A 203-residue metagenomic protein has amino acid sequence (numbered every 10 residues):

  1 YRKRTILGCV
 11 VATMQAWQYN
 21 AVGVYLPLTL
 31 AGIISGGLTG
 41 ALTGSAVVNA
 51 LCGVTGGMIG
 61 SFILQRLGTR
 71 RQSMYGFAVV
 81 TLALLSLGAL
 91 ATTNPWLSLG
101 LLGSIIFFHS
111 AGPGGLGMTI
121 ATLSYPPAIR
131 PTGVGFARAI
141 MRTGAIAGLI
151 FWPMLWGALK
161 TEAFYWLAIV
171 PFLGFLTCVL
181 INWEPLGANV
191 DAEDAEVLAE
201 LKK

Functional and structural regions predicted by a protein language model:
Y1-G57: Extracytoplasmic gate region of multi-pass secondary transporters
L30-A31, I63-L64, W152-K160: Interfacial helix-cap and linker-helix signal at transmembrane-aqueous boundaries of multi-pass secondary transporters
T39, P127-A137: Loop-to-transmembrane helix entry/capping segments in MFS-fold secondary transporters and related SLC/MFSD carriers
Q65-F77: Cytoplasmic membrane-interface "Motif A"-like loop-to-helix N-cap segments of 12-TM Major Facilitator Superfamily
V79-T93: C-terminal ends and interior cores of transmembrane alpha-helices in multi-pass membrane transporters/permeases
L97-G112: Hydrophobic core of transmembrane alpha-helices in multi-pass small-molecule transporters, especially MFS/SLC-type
A111-Y125: Intracellular juxtamembrane helix-capping segments at the cytosolic ends of symmetry-related transmembrane helices
I169-E196: Multi-pass alpha-helical transporter architecture, strongest for 12-TM Major Facilitator/SLC carriers used
